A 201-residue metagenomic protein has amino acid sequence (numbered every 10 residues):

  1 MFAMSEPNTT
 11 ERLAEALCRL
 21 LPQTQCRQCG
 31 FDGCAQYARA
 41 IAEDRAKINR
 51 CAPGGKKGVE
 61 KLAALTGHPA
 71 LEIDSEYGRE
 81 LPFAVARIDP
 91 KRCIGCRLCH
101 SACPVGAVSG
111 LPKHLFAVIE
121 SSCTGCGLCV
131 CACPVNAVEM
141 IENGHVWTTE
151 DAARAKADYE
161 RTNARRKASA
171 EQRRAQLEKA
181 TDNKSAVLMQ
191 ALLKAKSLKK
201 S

Functional and structural regions predicted by a protein language model:
M1-L71: Long, charged N-terminal interaction/targeting segments
S5-P7, Y77-L81, E120-S201: Flanking helices and flexible, charged tails adjoining ferredoxin-like Fe-S electron-transfer domains in multi-subunit
E11-Q23, R45-P53, E72-G95, H100-S101 (+3 more regions): Ferredoxin-like iron-sulfur electron-transfer modules
C34, G110, C129: Short, electropositive, low-hydrophobicity segments enriched in small/polar residues
E43, A64-L71, L98-S101, L193 (+1 more regions): Generic secondary-structure signature for well-ordered alpha-helical cores
K61, S101, C131: Surface-exposed charge patches
